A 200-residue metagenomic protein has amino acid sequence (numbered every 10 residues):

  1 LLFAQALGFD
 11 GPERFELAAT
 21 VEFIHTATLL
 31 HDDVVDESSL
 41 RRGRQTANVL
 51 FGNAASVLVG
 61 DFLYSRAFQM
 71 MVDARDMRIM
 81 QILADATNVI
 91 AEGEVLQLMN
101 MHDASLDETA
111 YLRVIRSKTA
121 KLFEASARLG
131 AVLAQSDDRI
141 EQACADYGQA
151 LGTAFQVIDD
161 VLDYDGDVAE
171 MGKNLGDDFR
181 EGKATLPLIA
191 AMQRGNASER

Functional and structural regions predicted by a protein language model:
L1-A197: Mg2+-dependent prenyl diphosphate-binding active-site environment of isoprenoid biosynthetic enzymes
R200: Catalytic-core signal marking the mid-to-C-terminal active-site face
